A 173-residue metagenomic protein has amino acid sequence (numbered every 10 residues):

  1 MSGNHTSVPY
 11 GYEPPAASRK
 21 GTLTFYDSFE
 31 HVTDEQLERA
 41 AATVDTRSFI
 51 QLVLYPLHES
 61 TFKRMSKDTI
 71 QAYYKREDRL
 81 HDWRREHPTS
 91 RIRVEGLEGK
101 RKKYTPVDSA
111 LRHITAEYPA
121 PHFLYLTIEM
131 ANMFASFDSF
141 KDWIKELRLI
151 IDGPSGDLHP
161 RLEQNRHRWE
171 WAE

Functional and structural regions predicted by a protein language model:
M1-E173: Nucleotidyltransferase catalytic core that binds NTPs
